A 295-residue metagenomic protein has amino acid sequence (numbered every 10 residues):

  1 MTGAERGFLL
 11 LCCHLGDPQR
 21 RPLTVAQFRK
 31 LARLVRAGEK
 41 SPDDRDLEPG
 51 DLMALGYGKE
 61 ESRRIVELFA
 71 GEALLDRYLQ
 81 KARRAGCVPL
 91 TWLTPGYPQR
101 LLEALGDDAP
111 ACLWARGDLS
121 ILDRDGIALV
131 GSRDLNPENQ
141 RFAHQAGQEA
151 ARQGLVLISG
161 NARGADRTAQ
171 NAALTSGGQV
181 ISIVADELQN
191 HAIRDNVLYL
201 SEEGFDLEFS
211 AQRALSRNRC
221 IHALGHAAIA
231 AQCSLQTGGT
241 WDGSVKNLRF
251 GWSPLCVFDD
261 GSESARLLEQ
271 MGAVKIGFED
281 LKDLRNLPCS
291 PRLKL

Functional and structural regions predicted by a protein language model:
M1-P22, W92-L295: Glycine-biased, small-residue-rich flexible motifs in mid-sequence functional cores and linkers
M1-T94: Short, small/acidic-rich helices and loops at N termini and domain boundaries of DNA replication/processing enzymes
